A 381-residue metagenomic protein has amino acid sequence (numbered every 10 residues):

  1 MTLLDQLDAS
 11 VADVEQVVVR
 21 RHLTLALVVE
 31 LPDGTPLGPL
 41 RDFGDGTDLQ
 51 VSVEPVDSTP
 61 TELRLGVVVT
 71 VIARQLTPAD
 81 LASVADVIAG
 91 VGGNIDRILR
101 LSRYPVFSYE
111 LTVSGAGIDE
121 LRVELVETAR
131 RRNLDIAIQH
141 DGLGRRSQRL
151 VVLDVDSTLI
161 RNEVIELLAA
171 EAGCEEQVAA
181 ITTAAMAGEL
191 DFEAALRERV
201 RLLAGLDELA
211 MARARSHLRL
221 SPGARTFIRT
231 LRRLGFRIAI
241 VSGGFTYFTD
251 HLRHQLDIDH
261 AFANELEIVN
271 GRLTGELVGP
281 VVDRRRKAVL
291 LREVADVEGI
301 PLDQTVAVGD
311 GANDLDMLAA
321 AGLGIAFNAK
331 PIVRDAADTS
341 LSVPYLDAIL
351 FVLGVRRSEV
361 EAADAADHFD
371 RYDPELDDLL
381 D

Functional and structural regions predicted by a protein language model:
M1-Q148: A conserved regulatory-domain signal marking ACT and ACT-like small-molecule sensing domains and adjacent regulatory
T35, A79, E120, E163 (+6 more regions): Conserved active-site and cofactor/substrate-binding residues in soluble primary-metabolism enzymes
P55-T61, I136-R149, T182-E208, R272 (+1 more regions): Long, charged amphipathic helices and adjacent flexible linkers at domain junctions
I72, V152-D154, V241, V308: Short hydrophobic segments within beta-strands
G115, D156, R225: Active-site pocket-lining segments that scaffold enzyme catalytic pockets across diverse folds
S147-E193, R197: Active-site neighborhood of HAD-like aspartate-dependent phosphohydrolases
G205-L323, F327-D381: C-terminal cap/substrate-recognition subdomain and adjoining C-terminal extension of metal-dependent phosphatase-like
